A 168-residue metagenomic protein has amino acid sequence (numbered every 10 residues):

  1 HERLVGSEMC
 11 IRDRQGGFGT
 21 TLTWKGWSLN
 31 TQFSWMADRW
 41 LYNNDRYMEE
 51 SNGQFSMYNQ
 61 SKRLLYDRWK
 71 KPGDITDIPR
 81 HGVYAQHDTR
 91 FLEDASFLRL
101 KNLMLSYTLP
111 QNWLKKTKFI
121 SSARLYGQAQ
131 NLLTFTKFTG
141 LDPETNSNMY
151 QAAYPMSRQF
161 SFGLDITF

Functional and structural regions predicted by a protein language model:
H1-G6, C10-I11: Single conserved hydrophobic/aromatic residue that forms the stacking wall/gate of nucleotide- or nucleobase-binding
R14, K25-W27, S96, F119-A123 (+1 more regions): Outer-envelope beta-barrel architecture signal
G17-G19, N102-S106, S161-G163: Membrane-embedded beta-strand positions in outer-membrane beta-barrel channels/transporters
W24-G26, W35-R39, N102, L109 (+2 more regions): Transmembrane beta-strands of outer-membrane beta-barrel pores
G26-N30, N112-W113: Repeated loop/turn-to-beta-strand initiation elements of outer-membrane beta-barrel proteins
T31, L125-G127, L164: Membrane-embedded beta-strand positions of outer-membrane beta-barrel proteins
M36-R124: Extracytoplasmic gating/loop element in the C-terminal half of outer-membrane beta-barrel translocons and assembly
Q60-R68, G73, T134-F168: C-terminal beta-signal and terminal closure region of outer-membrane beta-barrel proteins
